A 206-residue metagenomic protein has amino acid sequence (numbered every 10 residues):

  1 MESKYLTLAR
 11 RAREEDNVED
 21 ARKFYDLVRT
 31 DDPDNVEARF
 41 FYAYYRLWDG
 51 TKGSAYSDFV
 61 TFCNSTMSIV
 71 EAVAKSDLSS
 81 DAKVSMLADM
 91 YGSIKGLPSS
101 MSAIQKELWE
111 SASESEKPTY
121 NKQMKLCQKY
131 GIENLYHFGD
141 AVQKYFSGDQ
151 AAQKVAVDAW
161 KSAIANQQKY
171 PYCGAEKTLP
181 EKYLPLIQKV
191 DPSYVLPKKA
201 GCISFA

Functional and structural regions predicted by a protein language model:
E2-R13, F40, F138-G139, Q153 (+1 more regions): Alpha-helical tetratricopeptide repeat
S3-D31: Alpha-helical segment of the N-proximal tetratricopeptide repeat
L6, E37-Y42, Y56-D58, S85 (+2 more regions): Alpha-solenoid helical repeat scaffolds
R13, T30, L47, A112 (+1 more regions): Hydrophobic/aromatic side-chain positions at a characteristic register within alpha-helices of tetratricopeptide repeats
V18, N35, E133-F138, D149 (+1 more regions): Residue-level recognition of tetratricopeptide repeat
R22, R29, C63, M67-V70 (+6 more regions): A conserved position within tetratricopeptide repeats
P33, L78, K129-I132, Y136 (+2 more regions): Short coil turns that delineate tetratricopeptide repeat
